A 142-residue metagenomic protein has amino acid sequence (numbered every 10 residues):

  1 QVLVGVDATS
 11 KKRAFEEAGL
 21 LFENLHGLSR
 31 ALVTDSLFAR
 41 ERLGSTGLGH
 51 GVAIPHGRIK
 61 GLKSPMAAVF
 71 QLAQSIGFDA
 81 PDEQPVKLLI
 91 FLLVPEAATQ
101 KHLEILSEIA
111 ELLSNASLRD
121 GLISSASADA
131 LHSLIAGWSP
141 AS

Functional and structural regions predicted by a protein language model:
Q1-S142: Cytosolic covalent-transfer regions centered on His/Cys nucleophiles that carry phosphoryl or persulfide groups
